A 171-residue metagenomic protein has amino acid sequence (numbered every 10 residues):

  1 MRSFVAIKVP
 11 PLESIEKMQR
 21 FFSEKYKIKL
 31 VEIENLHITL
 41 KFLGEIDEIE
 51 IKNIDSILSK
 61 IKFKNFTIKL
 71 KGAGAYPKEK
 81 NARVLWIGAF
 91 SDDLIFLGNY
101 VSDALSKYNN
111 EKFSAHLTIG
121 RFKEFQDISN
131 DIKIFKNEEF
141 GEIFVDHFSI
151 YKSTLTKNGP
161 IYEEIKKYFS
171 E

Functional and structural regions predicted by a protein language model:
M1-E171: Histidine-dependent nucleotide/RNA phosphoesterase domain, centered on the 2H-phosphoesterase fold with its duplicated
